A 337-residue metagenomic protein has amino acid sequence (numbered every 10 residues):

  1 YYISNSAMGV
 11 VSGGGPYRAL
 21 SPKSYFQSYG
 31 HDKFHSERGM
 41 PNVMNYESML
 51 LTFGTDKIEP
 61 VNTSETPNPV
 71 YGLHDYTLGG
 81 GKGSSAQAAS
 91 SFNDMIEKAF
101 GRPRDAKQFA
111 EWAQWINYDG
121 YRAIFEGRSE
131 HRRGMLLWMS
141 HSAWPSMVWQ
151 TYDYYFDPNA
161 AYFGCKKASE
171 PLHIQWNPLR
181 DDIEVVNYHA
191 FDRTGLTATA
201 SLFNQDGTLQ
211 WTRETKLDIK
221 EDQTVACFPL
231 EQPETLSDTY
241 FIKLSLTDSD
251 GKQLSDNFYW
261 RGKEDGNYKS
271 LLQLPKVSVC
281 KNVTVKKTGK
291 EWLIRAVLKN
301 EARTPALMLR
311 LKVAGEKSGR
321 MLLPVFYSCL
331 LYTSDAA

Functional and structural regions predicted by a protein language model:
Y1-S6: Active-site neighborhood of glycoside hydrolase catalytic domains
S21-L196: Substrate-binding clefts and catalytic carboxylate motifs of secreted carbohydrate-active enzymes
N159-R180, E264-G289: Low-complexity, acidic Ser/Thr/Pro/Gly-rich terminal tails and inter-domain linkers that flank the onset of structured
D181-V185, K290-A302: Short beta-strand elements of extracellular/lumenal beta-sandwich folds
D182-L217, A226, Y240-K243, P305-K317: Beta-strand-rich binding/interaction modules
T224-Q232: Exposed aromatic-hydrophobic patches
Q232-S270: Terminal connector regions
Y332-A336: Conserved small/polar residues in nucleotide/adenosyl-binding loops
